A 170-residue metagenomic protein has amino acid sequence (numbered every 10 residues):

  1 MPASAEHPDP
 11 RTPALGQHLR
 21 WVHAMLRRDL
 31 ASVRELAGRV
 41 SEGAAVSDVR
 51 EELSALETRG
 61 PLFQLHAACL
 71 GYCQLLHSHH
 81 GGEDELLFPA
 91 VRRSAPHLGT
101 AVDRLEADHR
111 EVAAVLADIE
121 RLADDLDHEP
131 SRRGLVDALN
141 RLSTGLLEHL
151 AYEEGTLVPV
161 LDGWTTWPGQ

Functional and structural regions predicted by a protein language model:
M1-Q170: Small-residue-biased structural context
